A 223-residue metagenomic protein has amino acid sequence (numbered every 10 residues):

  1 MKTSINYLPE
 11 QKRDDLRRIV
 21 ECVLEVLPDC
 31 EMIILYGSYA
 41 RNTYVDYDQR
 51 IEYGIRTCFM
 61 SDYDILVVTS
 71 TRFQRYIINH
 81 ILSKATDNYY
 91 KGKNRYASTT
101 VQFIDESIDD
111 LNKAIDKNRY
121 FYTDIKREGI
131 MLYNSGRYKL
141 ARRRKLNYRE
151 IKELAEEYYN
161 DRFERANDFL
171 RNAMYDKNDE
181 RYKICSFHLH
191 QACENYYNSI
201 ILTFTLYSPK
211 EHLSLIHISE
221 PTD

Functional and structural regions predicted by a protein language model:
K2-Q11, N88-R171: Conserved NTP/Mg2+-binding pocket subregion across the NTase superfamily
K2-V26, D46, E52-I115: Metal-dependent nucleotidyltransferase catalytic core
E31-V45, Q49-E52: Short gly/ser-rich loop at a beta-strand->alpha-helix junction or flexible surface loop bordering the NTP-binding
C185-Y207: Hydrophobic alpha-helical packing segments in soluble, helical-rich domains
S214-D223: Residue-level detector of conserved catalytic or cofactor/ligand-binding positions in enzyme active sites
